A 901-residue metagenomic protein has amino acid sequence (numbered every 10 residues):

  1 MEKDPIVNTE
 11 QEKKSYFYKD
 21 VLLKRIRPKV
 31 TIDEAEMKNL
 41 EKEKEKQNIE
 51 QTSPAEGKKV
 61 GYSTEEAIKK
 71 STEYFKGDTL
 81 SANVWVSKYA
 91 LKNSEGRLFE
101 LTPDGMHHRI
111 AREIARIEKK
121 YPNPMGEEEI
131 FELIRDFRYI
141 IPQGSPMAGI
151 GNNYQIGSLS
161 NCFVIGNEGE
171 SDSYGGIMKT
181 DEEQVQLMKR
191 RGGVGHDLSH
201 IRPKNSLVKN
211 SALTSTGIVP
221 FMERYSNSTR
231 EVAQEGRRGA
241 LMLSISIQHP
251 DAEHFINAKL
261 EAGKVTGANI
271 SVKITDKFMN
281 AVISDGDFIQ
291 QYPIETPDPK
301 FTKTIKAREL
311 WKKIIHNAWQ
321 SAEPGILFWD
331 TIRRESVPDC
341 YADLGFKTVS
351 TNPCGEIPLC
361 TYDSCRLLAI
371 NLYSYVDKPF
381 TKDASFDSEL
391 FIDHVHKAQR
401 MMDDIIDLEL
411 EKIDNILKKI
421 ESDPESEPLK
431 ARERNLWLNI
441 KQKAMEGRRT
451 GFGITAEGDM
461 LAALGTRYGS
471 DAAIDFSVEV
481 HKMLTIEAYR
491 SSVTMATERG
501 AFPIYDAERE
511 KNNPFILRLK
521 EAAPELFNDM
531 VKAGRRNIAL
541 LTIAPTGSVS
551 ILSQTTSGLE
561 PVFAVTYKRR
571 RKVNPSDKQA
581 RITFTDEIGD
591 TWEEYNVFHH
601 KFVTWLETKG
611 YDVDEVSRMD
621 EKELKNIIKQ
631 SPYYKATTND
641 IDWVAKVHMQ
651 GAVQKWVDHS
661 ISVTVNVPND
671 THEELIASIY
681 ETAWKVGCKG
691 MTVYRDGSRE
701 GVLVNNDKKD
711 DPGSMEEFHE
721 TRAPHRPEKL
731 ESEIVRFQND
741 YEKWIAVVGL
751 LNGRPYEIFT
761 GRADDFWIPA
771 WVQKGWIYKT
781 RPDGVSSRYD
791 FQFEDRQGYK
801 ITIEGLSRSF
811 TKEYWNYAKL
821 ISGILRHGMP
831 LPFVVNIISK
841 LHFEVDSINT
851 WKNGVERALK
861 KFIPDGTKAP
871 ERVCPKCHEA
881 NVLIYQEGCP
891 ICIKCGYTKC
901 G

Functional and structural regions predicted by a protein language model:
M1-L159, W311-Q320, E681, K685 (+4 more regions): Acidic/polar, glycine-rich intrinsically disordered N-terminal extensions of enzymes
P54, S71, F75, S160-H394 (+5 more regions): Active-site cavity-forming subdomains of large catalytic enzyme subunits
T79, N83-V84, C354-I357, I406-E409 (+5 more regions): Catalytic alpha/beta core of large soluble enzyme barrels
I130-F131, P293-I294, H394-K441, M445 (+4 more regions): Internal maturation/activation junctions in enzymes
G149-V164, Y174-D197, V232, S244-I247 (+11 more regions): Conserved phosphate/anionic-ligand binding catalytic regions in large, soluble enzymes, centered on
I274, E335, D339-G345, N352 (+4 more regions): Terminal amphipathic helices with adjacent charged low-complexity linkers/tails
F527-D529, N705-L750: Short, Gly/Pro- and small/polar-rich lid/capping loops
P875-E879, K894: Short, cysteine/histidine-rich loop/knuckle motifs that typically chelate Zn2+
